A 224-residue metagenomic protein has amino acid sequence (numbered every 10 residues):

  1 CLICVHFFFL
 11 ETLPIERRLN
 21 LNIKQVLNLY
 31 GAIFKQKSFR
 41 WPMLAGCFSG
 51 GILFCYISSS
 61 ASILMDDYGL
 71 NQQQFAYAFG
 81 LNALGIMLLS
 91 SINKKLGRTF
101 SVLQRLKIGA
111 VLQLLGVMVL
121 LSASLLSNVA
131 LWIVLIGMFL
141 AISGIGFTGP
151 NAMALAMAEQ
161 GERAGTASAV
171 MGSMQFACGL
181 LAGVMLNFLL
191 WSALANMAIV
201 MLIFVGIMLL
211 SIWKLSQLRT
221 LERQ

Functional and structural regions predicted by a protein language model:
C1-I15, S211-L215: C-terminal membrane-cytosol helix-exit motif in multi-pass small-molecule transporters
L10-M43: Juxtamembrane intracellular "pre-TM" segments in multi-pass secondary transporters
K35-C55, F139-S143: Pair of pore-lining "gating" transmembrane helices in MFS-fold secondary transporters
S58-Q74: Short amphipathic helix-loop junctions that connect adjacent transmembrane helices in Major Facilitator Superfamily/SLC
Q72-G80, A169: Small-residue hotspots at the loop-to-helix junctions and early N-terminal turns of transmembrane alpha-helices
L89-Q104: Helix-to-loop junctions at the C-terminal end of transmembrane segments in multipass secondary transporters
Q104-N151: C-terminal transmembrane helical hairpin of 12-TM major facilitator-type secondary transporters
M153-S192, M201: A late C-terminal transmembrane helix in Major Facilitator Superfamily
